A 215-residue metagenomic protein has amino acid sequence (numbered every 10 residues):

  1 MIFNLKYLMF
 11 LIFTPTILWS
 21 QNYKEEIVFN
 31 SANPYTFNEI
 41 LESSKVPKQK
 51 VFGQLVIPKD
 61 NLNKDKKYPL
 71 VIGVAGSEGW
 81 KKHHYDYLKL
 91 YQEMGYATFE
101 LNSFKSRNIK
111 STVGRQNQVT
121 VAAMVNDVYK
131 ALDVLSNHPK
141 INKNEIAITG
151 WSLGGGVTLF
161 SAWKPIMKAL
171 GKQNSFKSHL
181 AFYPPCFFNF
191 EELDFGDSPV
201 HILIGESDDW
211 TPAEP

Functional and structural regions predicted by a protein language model:
N4-T16: Sec-dependent N-terminal signal peptides
Q21-K66: N-terminal cap/lid segment of alpha/beta-hydrolase-fold proteins
A32-N33, E206-D209: Acidic beta-to-alpha connecting loop that harbors the catalytic carboxylate
L41-S44, Q49-V51, K66-N137: Serine-hydrolase catalytic machinery in alpha/beta-hydrolase-like enzymes
G73-E78, P184, G205-E206: Glycine-rich His-Gly loop
A122, N126-D197, D209: Primarily recognizes the serine-hydrolase "nucleophile elbow" in alpha/beta-hydrolase and SGNH/GDSL folds
G196, I202-I204: Short beta-strand/loop motif that positions the catalytic acidic residue of the alpha/beta-hydrolase fold
D209-P215: Conserved alpha/beta-hydrolase "acid-adjacent" motif
